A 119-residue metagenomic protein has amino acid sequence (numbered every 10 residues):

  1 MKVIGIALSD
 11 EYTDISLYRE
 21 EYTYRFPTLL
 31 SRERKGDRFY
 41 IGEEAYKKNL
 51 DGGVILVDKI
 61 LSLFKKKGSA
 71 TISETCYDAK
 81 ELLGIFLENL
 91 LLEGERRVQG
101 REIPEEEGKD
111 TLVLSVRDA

Functional and structural regions predicted by a protein language model:
M1-G5, E20, V54, K59-A119: Nucleotide/phosphate-binding catalytic cleft detector across ATP-hydrolyzing and phosphate-transferring enzymes
M1-T71: Early-domain small/polar-rich strand-loop-helix modules and first-structured segments of the mature chain
